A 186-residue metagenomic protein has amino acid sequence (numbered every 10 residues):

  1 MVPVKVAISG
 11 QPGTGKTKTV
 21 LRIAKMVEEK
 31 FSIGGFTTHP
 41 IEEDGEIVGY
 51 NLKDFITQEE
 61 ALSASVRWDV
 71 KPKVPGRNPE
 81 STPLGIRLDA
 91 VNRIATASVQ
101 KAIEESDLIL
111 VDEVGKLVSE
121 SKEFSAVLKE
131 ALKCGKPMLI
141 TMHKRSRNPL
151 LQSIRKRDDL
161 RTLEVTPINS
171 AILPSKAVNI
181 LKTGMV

Functional and structural regions predicted by a protein language model:
M1-P3: Phosphate-binding P-loop
I8: Hydrophobic anchor at the beta1->P-loop junction of P-loop NTPases
P12: The conserved Walker
K16: Conserved lysine of the Walker
T19, I23: Hydrophobic positions on the alpha1 helix immediately C-terminal to the Walker A/P-loop
K25-P79: N-terminal phosphate/diphosphate-binding loop that engages ATP/GTP or pyrophosphate donors across diverse enzyme folds
K71-S125, K129: Phosphate-binding/switch loop-helix module in NTP-utilizing enzymes
V99-K101, V114-V186: Replace "adjacent to P-loop NTPase cores in ATP/GTP-dependent enzymes" with "adjacent to NTP-binding cores
